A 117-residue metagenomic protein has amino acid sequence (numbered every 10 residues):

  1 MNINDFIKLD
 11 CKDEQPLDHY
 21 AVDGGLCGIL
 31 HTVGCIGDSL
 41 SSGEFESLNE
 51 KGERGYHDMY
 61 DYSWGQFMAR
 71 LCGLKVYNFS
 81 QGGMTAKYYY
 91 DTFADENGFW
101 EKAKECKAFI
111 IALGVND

Functional and structural regions predicted by a protein language model:
N2-S80, N97-E101: Serine-esterase "nucleophile elbow" of acetyl-processing enzymes
D38-L40, S80-M84, I111-V115: Cell-envelope and extracellular/periplasmic
S42, K87-Y88: Basic, gly/Ser/Thr/Pro-rich low-complexity segments located predominantly at protein N termini
Y88-D117: Oxyanion-hole/transition-state-stabilizing segment in secreted/luminal serine hydrolases and related acyltransferases
